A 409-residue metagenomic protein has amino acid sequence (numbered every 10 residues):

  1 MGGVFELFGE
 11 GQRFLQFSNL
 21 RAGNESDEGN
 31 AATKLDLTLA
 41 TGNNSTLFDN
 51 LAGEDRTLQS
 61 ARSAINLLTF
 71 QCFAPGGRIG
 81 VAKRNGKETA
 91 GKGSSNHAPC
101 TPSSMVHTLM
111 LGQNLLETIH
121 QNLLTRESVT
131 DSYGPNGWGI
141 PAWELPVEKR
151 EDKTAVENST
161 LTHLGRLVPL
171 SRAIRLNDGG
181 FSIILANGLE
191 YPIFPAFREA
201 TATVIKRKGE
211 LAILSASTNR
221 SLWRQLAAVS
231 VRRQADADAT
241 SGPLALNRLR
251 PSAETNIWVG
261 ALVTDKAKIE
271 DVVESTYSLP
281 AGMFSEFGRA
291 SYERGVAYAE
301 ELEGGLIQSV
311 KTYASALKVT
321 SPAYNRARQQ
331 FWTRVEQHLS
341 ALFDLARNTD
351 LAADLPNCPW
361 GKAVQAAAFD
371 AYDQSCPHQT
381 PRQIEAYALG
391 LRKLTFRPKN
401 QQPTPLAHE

Functional and structural regions predicted by a protein language model:
M1-G42, T69-E409: Extended alpha-helical scaffolding segments
L47-D49: Beta-strand elements of modular eukaryotic interaction domains
L51-E54: Flanking scaffold residues of small Cys/His-coordinated metal-binding clusters
Q59-R62: Short Cys/His-rich metal-coordination motifs, predominantly Zn2+-binding knuckles/fingers
A64-L67: Short functional micro-motifs and their immediate structural scaffolds
